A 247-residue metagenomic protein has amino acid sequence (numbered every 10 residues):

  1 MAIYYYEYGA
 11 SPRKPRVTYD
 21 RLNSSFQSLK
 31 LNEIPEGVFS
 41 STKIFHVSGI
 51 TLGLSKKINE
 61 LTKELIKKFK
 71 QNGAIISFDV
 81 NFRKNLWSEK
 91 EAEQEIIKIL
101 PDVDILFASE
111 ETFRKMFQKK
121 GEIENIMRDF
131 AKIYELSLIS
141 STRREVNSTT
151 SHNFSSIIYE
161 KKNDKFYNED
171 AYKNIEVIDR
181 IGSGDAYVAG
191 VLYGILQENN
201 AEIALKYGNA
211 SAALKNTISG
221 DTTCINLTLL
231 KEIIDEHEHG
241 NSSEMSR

Functional and structural regions predicted by a protein language model:
M1-G49, K231-R247: Conserved N-terminal subdomain of the carbohydrate kinase-like
L22, I50, N81-N85, E111 (+1 more regions): Active-site beta-loop-alpha junctions enriched in small/polar residues
T51-E60, S88, M116-K119: Glycine/threonine-rich flexible loop motifs
L61-G73, E95-D102: Catalytic-core regions built around general acid/base machinery
K68-I75, I133-S137: A short helix->loop->beta-strand "cap" motif at the edges of active sites that frequently abuts
I76-F78, L106: Hydrophobic faces of well-ordered beta-strands that scaffold small-molecule active sites in alpha/beta enzyme cores
L86-N163: Conserved phosphate/ATP/ADP-binding segment of small-molecule kinases
Y167, A171-R247: Conserved post-catalytic alpha-helical subdomain immediately downstream of the catalytic base and nucleotide-binding
